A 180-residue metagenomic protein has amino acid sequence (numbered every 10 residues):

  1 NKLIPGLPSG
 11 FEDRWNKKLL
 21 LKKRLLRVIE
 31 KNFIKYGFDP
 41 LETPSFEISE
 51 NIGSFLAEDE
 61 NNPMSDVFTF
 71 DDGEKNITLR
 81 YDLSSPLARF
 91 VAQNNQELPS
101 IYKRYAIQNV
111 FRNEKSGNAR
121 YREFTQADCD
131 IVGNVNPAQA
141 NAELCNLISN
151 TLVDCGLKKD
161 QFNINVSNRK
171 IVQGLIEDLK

Functional and structural regions predicted by a protein language model:
N1-K180: TRNA-recognition modules of translation machinery and tRNA-sensing kinases, especially anticodon-binding
